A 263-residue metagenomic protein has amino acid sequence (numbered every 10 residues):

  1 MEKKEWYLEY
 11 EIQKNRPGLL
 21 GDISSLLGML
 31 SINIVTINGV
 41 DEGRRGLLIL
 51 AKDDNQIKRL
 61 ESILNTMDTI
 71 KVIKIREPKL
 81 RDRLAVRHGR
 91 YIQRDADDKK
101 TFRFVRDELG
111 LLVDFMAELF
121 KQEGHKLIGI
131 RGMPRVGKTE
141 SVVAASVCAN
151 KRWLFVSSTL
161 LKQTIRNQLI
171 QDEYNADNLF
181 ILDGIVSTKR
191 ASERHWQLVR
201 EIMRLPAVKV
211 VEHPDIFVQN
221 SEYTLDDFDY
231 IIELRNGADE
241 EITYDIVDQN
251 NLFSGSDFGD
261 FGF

Functional and structural regions predicted by a protein language model:
M1-G110, E118: A conserved regulatory-domain signal marking ACT and ACT-like small-molecule sensing domains and adjacent regulatory
L20, I57, K138-T139, F217-N220: Short, well-ordered alpha-helical microsegments
R59-L64, A145, N220-D226: Short, aromatic/basic amphipathic alpha-helical patches
R94-G124, R131-P134, E240-F263: Charged, elongated alpha-helical/coil segments that serve as electrostatic interaction surfaces for nucleic-acid
E123-S157: Glycine-rich phosphate-binding P-loop
S141, E193-L198, Q219-E222: A short acidic, amphipathic alpha-helical/loop segment
W153-D215: Conserved nucleotide-sensing/catalytic segment adjacent to the nucleotide-binding pocket in NTP-handling enzymes
R200-F263: Replace "adjacent to P-loop NTPase cores in ATP/GTP-dependent enzymes" with "adjacent to NTP-binding cores
